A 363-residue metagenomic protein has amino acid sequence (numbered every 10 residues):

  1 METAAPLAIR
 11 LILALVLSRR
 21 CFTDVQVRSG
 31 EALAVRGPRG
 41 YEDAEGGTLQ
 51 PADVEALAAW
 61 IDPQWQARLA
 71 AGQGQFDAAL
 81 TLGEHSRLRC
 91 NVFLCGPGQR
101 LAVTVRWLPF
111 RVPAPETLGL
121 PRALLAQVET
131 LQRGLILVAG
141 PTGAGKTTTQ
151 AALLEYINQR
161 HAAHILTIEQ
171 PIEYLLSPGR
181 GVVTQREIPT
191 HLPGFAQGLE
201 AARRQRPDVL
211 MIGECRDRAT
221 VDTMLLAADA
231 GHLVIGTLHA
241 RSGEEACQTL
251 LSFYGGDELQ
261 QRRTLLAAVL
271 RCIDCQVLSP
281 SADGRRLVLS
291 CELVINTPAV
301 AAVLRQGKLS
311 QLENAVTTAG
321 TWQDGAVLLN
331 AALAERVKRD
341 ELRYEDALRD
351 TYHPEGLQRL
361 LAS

Functional and structural regions predicted by a protein language model:
E2-S363: Short, flexible helix-loop junctions that flank or precede catalytic/ligand sites
